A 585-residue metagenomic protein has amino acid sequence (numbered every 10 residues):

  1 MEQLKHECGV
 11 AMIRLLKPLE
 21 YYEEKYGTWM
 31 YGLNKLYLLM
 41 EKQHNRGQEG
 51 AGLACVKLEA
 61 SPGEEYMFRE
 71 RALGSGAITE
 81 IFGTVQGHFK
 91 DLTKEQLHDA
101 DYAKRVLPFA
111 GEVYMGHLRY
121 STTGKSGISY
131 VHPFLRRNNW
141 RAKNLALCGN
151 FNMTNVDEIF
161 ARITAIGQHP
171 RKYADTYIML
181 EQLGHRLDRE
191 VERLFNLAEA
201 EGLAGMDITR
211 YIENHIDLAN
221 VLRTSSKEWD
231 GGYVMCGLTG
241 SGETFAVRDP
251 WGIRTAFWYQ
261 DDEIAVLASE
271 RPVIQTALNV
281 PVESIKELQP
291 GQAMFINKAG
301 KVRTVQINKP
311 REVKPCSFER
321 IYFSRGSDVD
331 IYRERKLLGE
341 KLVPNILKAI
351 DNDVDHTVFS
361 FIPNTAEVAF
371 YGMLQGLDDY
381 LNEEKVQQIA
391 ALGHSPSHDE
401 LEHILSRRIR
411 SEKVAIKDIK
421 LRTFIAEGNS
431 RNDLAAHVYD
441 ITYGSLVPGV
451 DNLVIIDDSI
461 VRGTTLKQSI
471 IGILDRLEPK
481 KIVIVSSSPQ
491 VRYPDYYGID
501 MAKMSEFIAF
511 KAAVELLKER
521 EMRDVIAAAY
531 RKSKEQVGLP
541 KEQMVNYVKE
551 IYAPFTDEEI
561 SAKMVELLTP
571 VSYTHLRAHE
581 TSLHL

Functional and structural regions predicted by a protein language model:
M1-Q289, F295-V358, I362-P363: Conserved short alpha-helical segments that host acidic/polar catalytic motifs at enzyme active sites
A366-M373, N452-I473: Extended, hydrophobic alpha-helical segments in both membrane/secreted and soluble proteins
Q375-N452, R492-S505: Short, glycine/charge-rich flexible loops or terminal/linker lids adjacent to PRPP-binding catalytic cores
R410, K480-V483: Residues at the starts of beta-strands that form the adenosine-phosphate
Y496-E521: Acidic, Ser/Thr-rich peripheral helices and adjacent loops at domain boundaries
T574-T581: Conserved small/polar residues in nucleotide/adenosyl-binding loops
